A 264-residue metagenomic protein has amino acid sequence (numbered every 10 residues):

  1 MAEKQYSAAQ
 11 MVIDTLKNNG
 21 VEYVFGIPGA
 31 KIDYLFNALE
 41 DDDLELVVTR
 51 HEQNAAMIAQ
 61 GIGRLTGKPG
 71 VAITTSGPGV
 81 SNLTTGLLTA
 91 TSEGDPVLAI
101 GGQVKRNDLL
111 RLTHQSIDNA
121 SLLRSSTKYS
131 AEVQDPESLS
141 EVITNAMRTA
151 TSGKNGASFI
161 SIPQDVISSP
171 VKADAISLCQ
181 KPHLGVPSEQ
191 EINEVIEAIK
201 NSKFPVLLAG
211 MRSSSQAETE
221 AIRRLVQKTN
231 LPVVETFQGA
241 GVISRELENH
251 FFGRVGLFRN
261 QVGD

Functional and structural regions predicted by a protein language model:
A2-D264: N-terminal alpha/beta PP-like core and its mobile active-site loop of ThDP/TPP-dependent enzymes
